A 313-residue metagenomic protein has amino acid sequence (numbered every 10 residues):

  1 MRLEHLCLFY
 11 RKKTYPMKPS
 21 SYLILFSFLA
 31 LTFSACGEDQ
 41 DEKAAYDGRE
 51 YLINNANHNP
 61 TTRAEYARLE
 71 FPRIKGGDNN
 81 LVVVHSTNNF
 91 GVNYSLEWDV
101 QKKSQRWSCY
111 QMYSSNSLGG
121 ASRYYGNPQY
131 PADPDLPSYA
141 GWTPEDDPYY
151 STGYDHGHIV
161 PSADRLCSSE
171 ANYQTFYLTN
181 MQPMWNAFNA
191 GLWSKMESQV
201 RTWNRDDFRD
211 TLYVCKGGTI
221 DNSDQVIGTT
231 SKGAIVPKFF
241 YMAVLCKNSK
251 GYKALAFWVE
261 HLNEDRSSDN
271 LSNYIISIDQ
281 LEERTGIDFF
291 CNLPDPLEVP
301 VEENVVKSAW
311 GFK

Functional and structural regions predicted by a protein language model:
M1-D47: Bacterial Sec-dependent N-terminal signal peptides
C36-K313: Domain-level detector for secreted/extracellular nuclease and nuclease-toxin modules, and for the ENPP-like C-terminal
